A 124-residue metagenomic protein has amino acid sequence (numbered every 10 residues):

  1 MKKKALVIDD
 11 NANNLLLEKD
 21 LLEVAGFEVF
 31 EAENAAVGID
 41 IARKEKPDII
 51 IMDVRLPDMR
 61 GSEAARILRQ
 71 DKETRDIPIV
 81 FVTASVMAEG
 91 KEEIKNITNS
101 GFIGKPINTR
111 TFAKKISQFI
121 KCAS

Functional and structural regions predicted by a protein language model:
N13, E33-V37, R60-R66: Acidic catalytic/metal-coordinating carboxylates
L15, P57, R75, M87: The feature encodes the CheY-like receiver
L16-V24: Charged docking surfaces used in two-component/phosphorelay signaling
K19, R60-E63, V86-I103, R110-Q118: Alpha4 helix (beta4-alpha4-beta5 surface) of REC/receiver domains from two-component response regulators
G26-E33, I41: Short hydrophobic/Thr-rich beta-strand motif most characteristic of the beta2 strand and flanking loop of CheY-like
D40, S62-R75: Short amphipathic alpha-helix used as the core "switch/output" element in two-component signaling
E45-I51, L56: Active-site beta3 strand of CheY-like receiver
